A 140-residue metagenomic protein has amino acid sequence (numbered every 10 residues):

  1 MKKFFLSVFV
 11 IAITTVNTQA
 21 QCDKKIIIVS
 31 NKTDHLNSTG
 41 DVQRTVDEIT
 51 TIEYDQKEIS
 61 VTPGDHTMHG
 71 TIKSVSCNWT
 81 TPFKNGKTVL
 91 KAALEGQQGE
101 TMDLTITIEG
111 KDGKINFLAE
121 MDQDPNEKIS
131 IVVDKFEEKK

Functional and structural regions predicted by a protein language model:
M1-K25: Bacterial Sec-dependent N-terminal signal peptides
A20-G70: N-terminal secretory signal peptides
Q21, E138-K140: Short, solvent-exposed mixed-charge patches
Q21-D23, E53-K57, T81-G86, E109-K111: A short, structured loop/turn motif at beta-sheet edges
D23-I27, K84-A93, D112-F117: Short, hydrophobic/aromatic-rich segments at coil-to-beta transitions
E48-E53, V75-T81, D103-I108, V133-K135: Hydrophobic/aromatic beta-strand elements that line small-molecule binding cavities or substrate pockets in beta-rich
P63-E100: Mid-chain, structured segments of secreted extracytoplasmic proteins
T105-S130: Short, exposed beta-strand-loop hairpins at the edges of beta-sheets in extracellular/periplasmic proteins
